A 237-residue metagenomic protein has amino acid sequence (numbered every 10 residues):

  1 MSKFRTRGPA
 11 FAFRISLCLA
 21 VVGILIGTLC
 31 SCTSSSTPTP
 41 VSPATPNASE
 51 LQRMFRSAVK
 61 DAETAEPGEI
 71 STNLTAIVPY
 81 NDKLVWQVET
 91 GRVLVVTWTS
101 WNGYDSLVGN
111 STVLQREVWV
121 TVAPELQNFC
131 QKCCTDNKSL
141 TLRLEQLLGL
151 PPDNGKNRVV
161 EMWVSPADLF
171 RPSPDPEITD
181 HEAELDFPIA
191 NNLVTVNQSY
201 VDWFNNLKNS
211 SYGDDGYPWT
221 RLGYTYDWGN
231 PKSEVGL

Functional and structural regions predicted by a protein language model:
M1-R14: N-terminal secretory signal peptides that target proteins for export/translocation
S16-V21: Sec-dependent signal peptide hydrophobic core
T28-S31: C-terminal motif of bacterial Sec signal peptides marking the signal peptidase cleavage site
T33-S35: Bacterial signal peptide processing site
P38-W119: ADP-ribose/NAD+-binding catalytic cleft of ART/PARP-like enzymes
P40-V41, E145-L237: Conserved NAD+-utilizing ADP-ribose enzyme module
G103, E125-Q127, A167-F170: Solvent-exposed loop/turn segments at secondary-structure junctions within structured extracellular/periplasmic domains
P124-L147: Short active-site loop/helix that positions an aromatic residue
